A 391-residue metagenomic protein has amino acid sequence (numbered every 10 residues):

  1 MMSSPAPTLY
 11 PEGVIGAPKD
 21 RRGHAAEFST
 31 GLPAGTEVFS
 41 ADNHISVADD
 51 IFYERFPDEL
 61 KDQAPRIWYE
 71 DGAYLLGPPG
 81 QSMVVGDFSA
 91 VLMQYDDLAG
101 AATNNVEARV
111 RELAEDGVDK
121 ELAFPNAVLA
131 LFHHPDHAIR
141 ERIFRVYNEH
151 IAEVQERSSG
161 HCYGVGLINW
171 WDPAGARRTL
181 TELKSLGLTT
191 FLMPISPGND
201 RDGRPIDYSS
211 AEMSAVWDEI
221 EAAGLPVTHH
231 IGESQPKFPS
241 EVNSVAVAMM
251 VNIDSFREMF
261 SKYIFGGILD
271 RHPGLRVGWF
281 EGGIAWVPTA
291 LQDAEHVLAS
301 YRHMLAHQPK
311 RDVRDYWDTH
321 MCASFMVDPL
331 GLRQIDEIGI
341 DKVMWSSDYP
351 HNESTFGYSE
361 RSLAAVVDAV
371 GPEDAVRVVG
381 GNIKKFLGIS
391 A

Functional and structural regions predicted by a protein language model:
M2-E37, D50-K120, E149-R157, R178-T181 (+7 more regions): Mid-to-C-terminal alpha-helical segments outside catalytic/metal-binding sites
S3-T8, H161-C162, I168, R178-E337 (+1 more regions): Catalytic pocket-lining loop regions of alpha/beta-barrel enzymes, especially the amidohydrolase/enolase/GH5 lineages
P33-A41, A138, I168-W171, G175 (+1 more regions): Alpha-helical scaffold segments that form or flank carboxylate-/histidine-based iron centers
V38, A90-A99, R111-H134, H161-L167 (+1 more regions): Divalent metal-dependent hydrolysis catalytic cores, especially in the metallo-beta-lactamase
N43-H44, D348-Y349: Active-site metal-binding loops of divalent metal-dependent hydrolases
A102, D136, R140-Y147, D172 (+6 more regions): Residue-level preference for long, well-ordered alpha-helices that form the structural scaffold of enzyme catalytic
E115-G117, V128-G160, P173-S185, D207-S210: Active-site loop-helix segments enriched in His/Asp/Glu that coordinate and activate a nucleophilic water at divalent
N126-A127, W170, I231-P236, Y349-N352: Short glycine-enriched loops at secondary-structure junctions
